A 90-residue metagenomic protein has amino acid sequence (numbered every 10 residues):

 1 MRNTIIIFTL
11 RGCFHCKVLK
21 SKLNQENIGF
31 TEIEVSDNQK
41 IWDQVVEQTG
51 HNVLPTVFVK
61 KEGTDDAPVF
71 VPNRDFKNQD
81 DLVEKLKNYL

Functional and structural regions predicted by a protein language model:
M1-G29: Local sequence-structure signature of Cys/Sec-based thiol-disulfide redox active-site neighborhoods
T4, T31, E47, F76: Catalytic phosphate/metal-binding cores of nucleic-acid and nucleotide-processing enzymes, i.e., regions that mediate
I6-T9, E34-V35, P72: Active-site-adjacent beta-strand anchor residues
F14, K40, K77: Short alpha-helical
K17-L19, W42, A67-F70: Short glycine-/acidic-enriched loop or helix-start segments at secondary-structure transitions that form or flank
E34-V53, G63, L86-L90: Thioredoxin-like thiol-disulfide oxidoreductase module
V59-L90: Non-catalytic, surface beta->alpha helical segment in thiol-disulfide oxidoreductase systems
